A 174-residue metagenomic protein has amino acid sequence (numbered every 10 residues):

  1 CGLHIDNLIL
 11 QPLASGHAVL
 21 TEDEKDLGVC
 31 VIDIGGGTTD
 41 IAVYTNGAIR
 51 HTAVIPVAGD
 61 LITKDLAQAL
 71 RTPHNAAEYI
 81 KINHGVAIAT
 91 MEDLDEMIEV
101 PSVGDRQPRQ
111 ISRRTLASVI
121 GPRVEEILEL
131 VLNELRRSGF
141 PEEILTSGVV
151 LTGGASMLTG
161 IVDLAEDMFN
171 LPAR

Functional and structural regions predicted by a protein language model:
C1-V31, A48-R50, G59, L70-V119 (+4 more regions): Nucleotide/phosphate-binding catalytic cleft detector across ATP-hydrolyzing and phosphate-transferring enzymes
V31-T38, Y44-G47, P56-D60, T152-S156: A short acidic Gly-Thr/Ser loop motif
T52-V54: Residue-level detector of high-confidence beta-strand sites
D105, S156-M157: Short, glycine-/Ser/Thr-/acidic-enriched flexible segments
R123-N133: A general structural motif
V131, L145-V149: Residue-level recognition of the N-termini of beta-strands and the immediately preceding loop/turn
L158-R174: Catalytic phosphate/nucleotide-handling subdomain of diverse soluble enzymes
